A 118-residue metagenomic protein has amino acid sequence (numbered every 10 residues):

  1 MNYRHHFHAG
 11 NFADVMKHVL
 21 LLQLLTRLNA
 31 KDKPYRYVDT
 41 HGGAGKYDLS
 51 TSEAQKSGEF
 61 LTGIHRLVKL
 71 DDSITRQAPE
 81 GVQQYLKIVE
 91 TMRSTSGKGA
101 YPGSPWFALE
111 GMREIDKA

Functional and structural regions predicted by a protein language model:
M1-D32, D48, S52-T62: Class I SAM-dependent methyltransferase Rossmann-like catalytic core, especially the SAM/SAH-binding loop
G10, T40-G42: Glycine-rich His-Gly loop
K31-D39: Gly/serine-rich nucleotide phosphate-binding loop at the start of the catalytic core of nucleotide/ADP-ribose-handling
Y35-R36, A44-A118: Class I S-adenosyl-L-methionine-dependent methyltransferase module
